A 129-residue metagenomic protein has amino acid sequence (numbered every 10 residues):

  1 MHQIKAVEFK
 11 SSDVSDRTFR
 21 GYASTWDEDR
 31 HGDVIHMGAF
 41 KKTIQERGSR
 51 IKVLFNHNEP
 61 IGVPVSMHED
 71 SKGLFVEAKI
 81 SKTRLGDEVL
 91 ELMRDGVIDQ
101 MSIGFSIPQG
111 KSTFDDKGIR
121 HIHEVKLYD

Functional and structural regions predicted by a protein language model:
M1-G48: Polar/acidic, low-complexity leader/linker segments enriched in S/T/G and N/D
H2, H31, H36, H57 (+2 more regions): Histidine (H) residue identity feature
E8-G21, K52, V63-D129: Residue microenvironments linked to proteolytic maturation and disulfide-stabilized extracellular modules
W26-D33, E59-V63, G86-D87: Short, surface-exposed beta-strand/loop "edge" segments at domain boundaries and coil↔beta transitions
H36, K41-D70: SsDNA-processing nucleotidyl-transfer enzymes
